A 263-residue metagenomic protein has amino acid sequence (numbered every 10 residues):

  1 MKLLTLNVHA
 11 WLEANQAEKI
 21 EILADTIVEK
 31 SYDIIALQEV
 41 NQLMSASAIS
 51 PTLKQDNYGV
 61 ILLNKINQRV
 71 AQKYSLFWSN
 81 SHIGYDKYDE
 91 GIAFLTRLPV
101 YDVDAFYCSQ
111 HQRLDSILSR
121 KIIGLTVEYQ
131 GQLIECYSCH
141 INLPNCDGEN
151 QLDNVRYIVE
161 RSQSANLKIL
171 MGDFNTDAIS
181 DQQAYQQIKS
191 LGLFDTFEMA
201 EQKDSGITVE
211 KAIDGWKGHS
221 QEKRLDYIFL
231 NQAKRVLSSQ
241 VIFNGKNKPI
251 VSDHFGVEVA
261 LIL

Functional and structural regions predicted by a protein language model:
M1-I34, Y74-L263: Active-site regions of metal-assisted phosphoester/phosphodiester hydrolases, unifying DNase/endonuclease modules
L6, Q38-N41: Short loop/turn segments at strand-loop or loop-helix junctions that form parts of catalytic or ligand-binding pockets
Q16, V40-N67, G84-D89, I179-I188: Metal-dependent catalytic neighborhoods of phosphoester/phosphodiester hydrolases
K65-Q72, Y129: Alpha-helix termini
